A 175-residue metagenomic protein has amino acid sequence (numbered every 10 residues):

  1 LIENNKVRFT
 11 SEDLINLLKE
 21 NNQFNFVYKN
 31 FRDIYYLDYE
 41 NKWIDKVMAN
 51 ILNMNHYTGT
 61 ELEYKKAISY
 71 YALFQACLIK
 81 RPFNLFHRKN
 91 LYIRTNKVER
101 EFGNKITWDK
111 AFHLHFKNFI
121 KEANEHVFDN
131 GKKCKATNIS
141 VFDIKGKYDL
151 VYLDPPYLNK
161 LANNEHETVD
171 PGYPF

Functional and structural regions predicted by a protein language model:
L1-E3, N164, V169-G172: Conserved S-adenosyl-L-methionine
L1-L17: Charged, often flexible domain-edge or linker segments that flank or initiate folded functional domains
L17-Y152, P156-H166: SAM-dependent nucleic-acid methyltransferase catalytic core
